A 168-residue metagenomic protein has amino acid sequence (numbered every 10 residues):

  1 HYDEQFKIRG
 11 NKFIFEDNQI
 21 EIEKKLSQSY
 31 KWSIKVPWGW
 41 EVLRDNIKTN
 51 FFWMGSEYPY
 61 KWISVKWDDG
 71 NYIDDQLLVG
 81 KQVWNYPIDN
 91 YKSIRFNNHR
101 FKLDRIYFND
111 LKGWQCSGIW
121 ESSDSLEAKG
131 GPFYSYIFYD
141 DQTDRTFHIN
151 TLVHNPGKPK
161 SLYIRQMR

Functional and structural regions predicted by a protein language model:
H1-F13, W40, F147-R168: Surface-exposed amphipathic alpha-helical segments
K7-N11, Q19, G55-E57: Charge-rich, low-complexity N-terminal segments
I14-R44: N-terminal "mature-domain start" segment
I34-K35, Q115, F147-N150: Structural recognition of the beta-strand scaffold that forms the well-ordered cores of secreted hydrolase catalytic
P37-S93: Secretory pathway targeting signatures of secreted, lumenal, and periplasmic proteins
W62-W67, D144-H154: Short, well-ordered beta-strand elements
S64-V65, Q76, E127, K158-Y163: A short, polar/proline- and glycine-enriched secondary-structure boundary/capping micro-motif
I88-T143, K158: Signature of long, low-cysteine stretches enriched in small and polar/charged residues
